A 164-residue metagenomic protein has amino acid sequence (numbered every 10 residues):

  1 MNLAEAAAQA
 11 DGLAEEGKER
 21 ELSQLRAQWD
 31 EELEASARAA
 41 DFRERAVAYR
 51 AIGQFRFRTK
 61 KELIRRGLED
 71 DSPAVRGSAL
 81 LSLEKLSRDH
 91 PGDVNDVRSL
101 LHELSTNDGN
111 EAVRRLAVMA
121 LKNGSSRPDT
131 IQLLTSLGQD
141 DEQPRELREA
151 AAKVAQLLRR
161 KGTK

Functional and structural regions predicted by a protein language model:
M1-L25, R43-F57, R66, G77-P91 (+2 more regions): Structural detector for internal amphipathic alpha-helices that build alpha-solenoid repeat scaffolds
N2-A7, K18-R20, E32-A37, S72-A74 (+1 more regions): Short hydrophobic/aromatic-rich motifs at helix boundaries and adjacent loops
S23-A37, F57-E69, D89-S105, R127-Q139 (+1 more regions): Amphipathic alpha-helical scaffolding segments comprising HEAT/armadillo-like alpha-solenoid repeats
A40-D41, D71-S72, G109-N110, E142-P144: Short inter-helical turns and helix N-cap capping residues of alpha-solenoid HEAT/ARM repeat scaffolds
